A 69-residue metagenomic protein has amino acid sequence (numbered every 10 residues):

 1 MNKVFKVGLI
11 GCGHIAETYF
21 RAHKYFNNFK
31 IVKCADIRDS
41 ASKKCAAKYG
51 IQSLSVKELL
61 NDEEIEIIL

Functional and structural regions predicted by a protein language model:
M1-Y49: N-terminal Rossmann-like dinucleotide-binding module
L9, L59-L60: Generic leucine side-chain signal with a strong bias for well-ordered alpha-helical environments
F26, D62-E63: Acidic-histidine catalytic/liganding microenvironments
S40, N61-D62: Short secondary-structure capping/turn micro-motifs that flank functional sites
K44, E63-E64: Short, charged, surface-exposed secondary-structure boundary motifs
G50-E58: Conserved SAM-binding strand-loop segment of SAM-dependent methyltransferases
E66-L69: N-terminal Rossmann-like NAD(P) cofactor-binding module of classical short-chain dehydrogenase/reductase
